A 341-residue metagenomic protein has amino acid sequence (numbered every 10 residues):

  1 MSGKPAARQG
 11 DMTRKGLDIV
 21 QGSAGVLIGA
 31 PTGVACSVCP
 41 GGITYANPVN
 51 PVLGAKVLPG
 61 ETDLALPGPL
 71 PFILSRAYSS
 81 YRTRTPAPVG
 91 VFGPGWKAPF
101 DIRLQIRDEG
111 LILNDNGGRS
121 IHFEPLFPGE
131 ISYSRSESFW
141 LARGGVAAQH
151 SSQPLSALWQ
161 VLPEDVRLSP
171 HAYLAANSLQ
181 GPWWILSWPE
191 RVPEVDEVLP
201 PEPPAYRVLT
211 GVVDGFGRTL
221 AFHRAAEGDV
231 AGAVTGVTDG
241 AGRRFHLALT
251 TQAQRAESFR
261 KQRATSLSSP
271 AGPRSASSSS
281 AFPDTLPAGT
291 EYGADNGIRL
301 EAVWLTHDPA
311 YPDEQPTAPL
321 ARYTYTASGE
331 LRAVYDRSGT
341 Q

Functional and structural regions predicted by a protein language model:
M1-P51, A221, Y311, A318-Y323: Intrinsically disordered, low-complexity proline/glycine-rich segments
P40-P270, R274-Q341: Surface-exposed recognition patches
